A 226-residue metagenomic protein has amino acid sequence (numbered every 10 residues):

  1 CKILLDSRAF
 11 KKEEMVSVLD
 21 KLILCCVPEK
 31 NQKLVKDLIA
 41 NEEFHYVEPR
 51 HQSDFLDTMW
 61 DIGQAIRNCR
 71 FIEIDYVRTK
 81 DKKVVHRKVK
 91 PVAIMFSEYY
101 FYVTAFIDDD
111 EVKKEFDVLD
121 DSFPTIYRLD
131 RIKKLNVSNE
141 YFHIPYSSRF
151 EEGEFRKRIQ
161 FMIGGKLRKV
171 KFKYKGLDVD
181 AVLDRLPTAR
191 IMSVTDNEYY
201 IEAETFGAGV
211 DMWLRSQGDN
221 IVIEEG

Functional and structural regions predicted by a protein language model:
C1-I3, D110, T195: Short, basic/aromatic recognition patches that contact phosphate-bearing ligands
C1-V77: Bulky hydrophobic/aromatic content
F55-E111: Loop-centered beta-sheet repeat module
H86-K88, P124-L129, K169-K171, Y200: Well-ordered beta-strand positions in beta-sheet-rich domains
D109-E154: Flexible linker/loop signature enriched in Pro/Ser/Thr and Pro/Gly
E151-E225: Polybasic (Lys/Arg-rich)
